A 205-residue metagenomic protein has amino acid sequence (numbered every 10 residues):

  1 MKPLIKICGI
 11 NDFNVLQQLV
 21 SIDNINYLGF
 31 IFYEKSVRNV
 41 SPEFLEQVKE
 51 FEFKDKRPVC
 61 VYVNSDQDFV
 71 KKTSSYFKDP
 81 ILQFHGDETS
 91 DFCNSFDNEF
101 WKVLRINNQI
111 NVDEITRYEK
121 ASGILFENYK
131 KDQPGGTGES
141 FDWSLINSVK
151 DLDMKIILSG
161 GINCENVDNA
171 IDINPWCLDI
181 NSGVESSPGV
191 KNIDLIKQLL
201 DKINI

Functional and structural regions predicted by a protein language model:
M1-I205: Conserved N-terminal beta1-alpha1 strand-loop-helix module at the mouth
